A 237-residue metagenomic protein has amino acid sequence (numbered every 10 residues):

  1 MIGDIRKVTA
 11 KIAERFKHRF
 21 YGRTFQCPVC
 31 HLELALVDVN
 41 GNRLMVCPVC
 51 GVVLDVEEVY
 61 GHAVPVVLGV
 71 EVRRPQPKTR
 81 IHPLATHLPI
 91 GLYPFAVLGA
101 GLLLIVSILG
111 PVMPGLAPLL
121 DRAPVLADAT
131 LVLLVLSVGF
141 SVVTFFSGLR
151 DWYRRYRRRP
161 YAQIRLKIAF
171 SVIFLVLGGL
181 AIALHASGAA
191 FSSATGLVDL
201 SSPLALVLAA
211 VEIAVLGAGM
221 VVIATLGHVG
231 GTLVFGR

Functional and structural regions predicted by a protein language model:
G22-T24, N42-L44: Residues immediately within or flanking Cys/His clusters that coordinate Zn2+ in small zinc-binding modules
C27-C30, C47-C50: Short cysteine-rich clusters marking metal-coordination/redox-active sites
L36-V37, V56-E57: Short, non-ligating residues that shape and space the ligands of small metal-coordination modules and catalytic
V70-I81: Cytosolic juxtamembrane amphipathic/interface segments immediately preceding and feeding into a transmembrane helix
I81-P89, A117-G139, Q163, K167: Transmembrane alpha-helix entry/boundary detector in multi-pass membrane proteins
L88-L103, T130-L149, F170-L184, I213-G227: Hydrophobic cores of alpha-helical transmembrane segments in multi-pass integral membrane proteins
R158-I173: Juxtamembrane helix-capping/reentrant segments at transmembrane boundaries
G179-D199: Alpha-helical transmembrane segments and their membrane-interface junctions in multi-pass membrane proteins
